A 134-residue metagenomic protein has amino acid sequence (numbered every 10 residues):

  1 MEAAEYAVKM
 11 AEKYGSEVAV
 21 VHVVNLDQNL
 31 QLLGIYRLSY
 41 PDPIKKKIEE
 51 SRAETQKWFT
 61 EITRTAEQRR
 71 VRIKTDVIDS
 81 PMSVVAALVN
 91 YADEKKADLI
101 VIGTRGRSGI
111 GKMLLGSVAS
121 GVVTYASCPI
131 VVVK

Functional and structural regions predicted by a protein language model:
M1-D42, T65-R69: Small/aliphatic-rich secondary-structure junction motif
S16-E17, V71, A97, C128: Short glycine/serine/threonine/alanine-rich loop segments
A19, K74, V131: Conserved beta-strand positions in the Rossmann-like core of class I SAM-dependent methyltransferases
L30-L33, A86-A87, K112-M113: Short, well-ordered secondary-structure micro-motifs
Y40-K57: A short acidic, glycine-rich active-site loop that binds or catalyzes chemistry on phosphate/adenosine moieties
R64-I100: Structural beta-alpha unit
Y91-K134: Gly/Ser-rich helix-loop-strand patches that form or flank binding pockets for ribonucleotide-derived cofactors
